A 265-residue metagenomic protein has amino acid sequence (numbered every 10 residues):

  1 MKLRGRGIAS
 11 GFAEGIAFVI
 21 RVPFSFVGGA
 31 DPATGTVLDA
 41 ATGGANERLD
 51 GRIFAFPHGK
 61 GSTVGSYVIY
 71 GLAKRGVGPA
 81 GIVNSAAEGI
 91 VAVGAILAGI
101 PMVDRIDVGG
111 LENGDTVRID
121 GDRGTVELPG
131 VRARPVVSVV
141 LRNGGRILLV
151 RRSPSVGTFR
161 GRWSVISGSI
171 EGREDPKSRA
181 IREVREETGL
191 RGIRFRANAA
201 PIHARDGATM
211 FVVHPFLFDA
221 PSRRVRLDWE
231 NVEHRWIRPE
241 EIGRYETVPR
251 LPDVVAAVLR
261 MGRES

Functional and structural regions predicted by a protein language model:
K2-G11, F18-E127: Feature captures the catalytic cores and cofactor-binding loops of soluble hydro-lyases/lyases that act on carboxylate
G130-L148: Conserved N-terminal beta-strand and adjoining loop/helix that marks the start of the Nudix/MutT-like hydrolase domain
N143-G145, P201-V225, R235, P239 (+1 more regions): Active-site-adjacent beta-strand/loop module that shapes the phosphate/pyrophosphate-binding cleft
R146-E186, L190: Conserved Nudix-box catalytic region and its N-terminal flanking loop in Nudix hydrolases and closely related
I170, I242-G243, V255: A generic structural signal for short hydrophobic patches within well-formed alpha-helices
L190-A200: A short coil-to-beta-strand element that immediately follows conserved catalytic motifs
P252-S265: Charged phosphate-binding loop/patch that engages nucleotide di/tri-phosphates or the phosphate backbone of nucleic
